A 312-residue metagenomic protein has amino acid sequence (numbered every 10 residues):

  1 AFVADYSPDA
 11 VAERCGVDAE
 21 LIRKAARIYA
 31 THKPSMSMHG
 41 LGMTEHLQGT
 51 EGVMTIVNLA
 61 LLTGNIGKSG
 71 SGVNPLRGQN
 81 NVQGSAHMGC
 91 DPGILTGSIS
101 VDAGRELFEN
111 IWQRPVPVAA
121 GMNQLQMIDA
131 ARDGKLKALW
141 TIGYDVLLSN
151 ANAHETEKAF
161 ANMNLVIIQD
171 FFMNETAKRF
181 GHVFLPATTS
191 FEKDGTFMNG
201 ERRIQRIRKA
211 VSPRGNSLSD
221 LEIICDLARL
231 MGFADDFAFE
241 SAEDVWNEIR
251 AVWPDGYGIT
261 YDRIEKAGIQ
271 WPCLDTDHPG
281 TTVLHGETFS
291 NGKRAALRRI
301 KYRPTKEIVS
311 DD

Functional and structural regions predicted by a protein language model:
A1-N81, E106-V283: Cofactor-pocket helix-loop regions in the catalytic cores of large enzyme subunits
S85-H87: A terminal-accessory region detector
G89-P92: Surface-exposed loop and adjacent secondary-structure segments within mature catalytic domains
T96, V116, K306-V309: Generic detector of contiguous secondary-structure segments
I99-G104: Loop-to-helix "switch" segment enriched in basic and acidic residues adjacent to catalytic/ligand pockets
A267-D312: Long, compositionally biased stretches
